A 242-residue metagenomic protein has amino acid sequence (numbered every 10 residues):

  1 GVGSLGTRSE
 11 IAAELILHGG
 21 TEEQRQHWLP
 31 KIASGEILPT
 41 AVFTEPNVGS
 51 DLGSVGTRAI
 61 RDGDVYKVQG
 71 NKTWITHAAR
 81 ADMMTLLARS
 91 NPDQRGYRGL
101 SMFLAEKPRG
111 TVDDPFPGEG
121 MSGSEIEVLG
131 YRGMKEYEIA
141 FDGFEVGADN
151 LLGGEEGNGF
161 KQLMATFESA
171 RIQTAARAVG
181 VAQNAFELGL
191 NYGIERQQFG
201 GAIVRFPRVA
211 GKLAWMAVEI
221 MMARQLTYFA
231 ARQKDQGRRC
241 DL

Functional and structural regions predicted by a protein language model:
G1-R8: Short, flexible active-site-proximal loops enriched in glycine and acidic residues
G3, Q24, P30-E187, N191 (+1 more regions): FAD-binding core of flavoproteins
R8-E14: Well-ordered alpha-helical segments within folded domains of soluble proteins
I11, R171, V209-K212: Hydrophobic alpha-helical transmembrane segments of multi-pass small-molecule transporters/permeases
A176, P207-A217: Extended, low-aromatic, Leu/Ala- and acidic/polar-enriched alpha-helical coiled-coil segments that form the periplasmic
L190-V204, A217-L242: C-terminal helix-coil-helix/basic helical segment that borders enzyme active sites and/or dimer interfaces and provides
